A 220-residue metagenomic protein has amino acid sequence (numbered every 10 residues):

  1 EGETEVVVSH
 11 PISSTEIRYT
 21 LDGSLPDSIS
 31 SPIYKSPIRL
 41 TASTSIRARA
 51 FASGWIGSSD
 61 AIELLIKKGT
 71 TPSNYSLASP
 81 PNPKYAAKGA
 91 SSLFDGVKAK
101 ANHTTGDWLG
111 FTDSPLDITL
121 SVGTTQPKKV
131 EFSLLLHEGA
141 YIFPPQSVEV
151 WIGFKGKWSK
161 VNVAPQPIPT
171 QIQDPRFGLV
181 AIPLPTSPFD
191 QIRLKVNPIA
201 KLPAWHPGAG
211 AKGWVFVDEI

Functional and structural regions predicted by a protein language model:
E1-L116, L135: Short, compositionally stereotyped local motifs that mark structural "simplifiers"
T4, T15, S31, S36 (+6 more regions): Residue-level marker of intrinsically disordered, low-complexity segments enriched for small/polar residues
L40, I168-P175: Short proline/glycine- and polar residue-rich coil/turn motifs
G69, G96, V148-F154, Q171: Short, surface-exposed, charged/polar-biased interaction segments
K100-A164, R176-I220: Aromatic, loop-rich ligand-recognition surfaces of beta-strand-rich domains
